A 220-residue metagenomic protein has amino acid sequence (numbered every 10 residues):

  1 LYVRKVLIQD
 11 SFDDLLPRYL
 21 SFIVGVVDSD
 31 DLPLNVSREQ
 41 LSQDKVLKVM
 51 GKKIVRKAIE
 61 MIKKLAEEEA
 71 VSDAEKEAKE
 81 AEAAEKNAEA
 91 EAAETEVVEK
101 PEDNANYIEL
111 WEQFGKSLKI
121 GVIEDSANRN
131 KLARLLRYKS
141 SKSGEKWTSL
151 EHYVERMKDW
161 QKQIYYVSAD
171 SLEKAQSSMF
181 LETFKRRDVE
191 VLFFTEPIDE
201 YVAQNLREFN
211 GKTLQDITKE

Functional and structural regions predicted by a protein language model:
L1-E220: Conserved GHKL (Bergerat-fold) ATPase module
